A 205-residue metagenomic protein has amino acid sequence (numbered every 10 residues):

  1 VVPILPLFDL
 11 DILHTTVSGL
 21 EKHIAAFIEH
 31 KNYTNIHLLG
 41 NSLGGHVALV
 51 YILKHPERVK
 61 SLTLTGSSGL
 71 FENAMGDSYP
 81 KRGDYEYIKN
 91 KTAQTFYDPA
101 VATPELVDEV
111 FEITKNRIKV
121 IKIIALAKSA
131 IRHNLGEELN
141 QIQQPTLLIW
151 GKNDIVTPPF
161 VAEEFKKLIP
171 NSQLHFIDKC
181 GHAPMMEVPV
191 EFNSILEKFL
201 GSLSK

Functional and structural regions predicted by a protein language model:
V1-L39, S194: Active-site loop/oxyanion-hole signature of alpha/beta-hydrolase fold enzymes
L5-D9, G69, G181-P184: Alpha/beta-hydrolase active-site loop signature
H46-K54, R58-N90: Flexible "cap/lid" loop of the alpha/beta hydrolase fold
R82-Q143: Conserved alpha/beta-hydrolase catalytic His-Asp/Glu region
I142, L148-W150: Short beta-strand/loop motif that positions the catalytic acidic residue of the alpha/beta-hydrolase fold
Q144, P158-F165: Short alpha-helix in the alpha/beta-hydrolase fold that links the catalytic acid
N153-T157: Acidic catalytic loop of the alpha/beta-hydrolase fold
S172-K205: Catalytic active-site module of serine/aspartate enzymes centered on a nucleophile-bearing elbow/loop
